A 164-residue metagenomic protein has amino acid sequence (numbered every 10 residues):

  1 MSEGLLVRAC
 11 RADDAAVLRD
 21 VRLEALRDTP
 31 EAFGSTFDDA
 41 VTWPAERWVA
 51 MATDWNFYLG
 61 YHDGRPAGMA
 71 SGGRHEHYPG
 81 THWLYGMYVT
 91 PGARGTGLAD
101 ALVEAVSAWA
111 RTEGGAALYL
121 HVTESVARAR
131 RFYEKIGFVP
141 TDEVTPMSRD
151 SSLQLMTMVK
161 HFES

Functional and structural regions predicted by a protein language model:
M1-S2, A50: Short, conserved catalytic or adaptor-binding loops enriched in Gly and charged residues
G4-V7: Extreme N-terminal starter segment of soluble prokaryotic enzymes
A9-G92, V103-A105, W109, E143-P146 (+1 more regions): Acetyl-CoA-dependent GNAT
N56, G114-A116: Short coil/turn segments at beta-strand junctions that form active-site/ligand-binding loops
R65, G86, T90-E104, A108-E113 (+2 more regions): Conserved glycine-rich acetyl-CoA-binding loop
A116-Y119, T123-R130, K135-S164: C-terminal "cap" of GNAT-fold acetyltransferases
